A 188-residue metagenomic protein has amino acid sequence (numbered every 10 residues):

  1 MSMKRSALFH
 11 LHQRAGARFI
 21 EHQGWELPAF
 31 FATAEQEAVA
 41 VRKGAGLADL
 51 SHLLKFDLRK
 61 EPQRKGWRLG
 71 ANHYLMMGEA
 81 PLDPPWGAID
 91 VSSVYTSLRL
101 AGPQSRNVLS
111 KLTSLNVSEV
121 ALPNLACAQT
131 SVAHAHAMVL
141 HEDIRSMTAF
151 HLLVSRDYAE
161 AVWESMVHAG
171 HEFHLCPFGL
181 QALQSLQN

Functional and structural regions predicted by a protein language model:
M1-N188: Basic, glycine/lysine-rich polyanion-binding surfaces/domains
